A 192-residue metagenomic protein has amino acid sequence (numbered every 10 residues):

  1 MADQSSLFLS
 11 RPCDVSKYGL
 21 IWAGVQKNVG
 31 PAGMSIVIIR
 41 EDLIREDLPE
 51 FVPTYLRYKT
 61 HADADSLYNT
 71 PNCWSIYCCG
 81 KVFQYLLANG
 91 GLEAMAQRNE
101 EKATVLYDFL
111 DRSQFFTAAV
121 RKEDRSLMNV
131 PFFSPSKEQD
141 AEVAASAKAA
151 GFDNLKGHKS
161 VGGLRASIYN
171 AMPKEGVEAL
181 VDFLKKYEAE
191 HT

Functional and structural regions predicted by a protein language model:
M1-Q4, W22-G24, N154-G157: General beta-strand structural signal in soluble alpha/beta enzymes
M1-S16: Catalytic PLP-binding core of fold-type I/II PLP enzymes
V15-Q26: Conserved active-site segment immediately N-terminal to the catalytic lysine that forms the internal aldimine
V25-Y107, R121, E190-T192: Active-site C-terminal subdomain of aminotransferase-like
I39, F132-S136, I168-N170: Short beta-strand-to-loop capping motifs
F115-A119, G151-G157: A short linear hydrophobic-aromatic micro-motif
F116-A147: Conserved PLP-binding catalytic core of the aspartate aminotransferase-like
A149, H158-T192: PLP-dependent enzyme catalytic core of the Aspartate aminotransferase-like
